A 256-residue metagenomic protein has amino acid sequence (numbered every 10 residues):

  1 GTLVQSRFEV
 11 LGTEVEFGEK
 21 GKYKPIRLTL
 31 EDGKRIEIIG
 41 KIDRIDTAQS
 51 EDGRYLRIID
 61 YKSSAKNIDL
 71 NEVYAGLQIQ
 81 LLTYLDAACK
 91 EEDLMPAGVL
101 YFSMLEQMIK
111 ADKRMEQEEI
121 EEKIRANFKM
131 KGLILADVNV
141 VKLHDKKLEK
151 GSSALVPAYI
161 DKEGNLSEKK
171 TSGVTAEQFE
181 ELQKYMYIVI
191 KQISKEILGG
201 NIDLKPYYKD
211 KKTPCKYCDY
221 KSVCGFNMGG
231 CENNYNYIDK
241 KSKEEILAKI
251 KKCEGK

Functional and structural regions predicted by a protein language model:
G1-K256: Structural signature of nuclease core domains in nucleic-acid processing machines
